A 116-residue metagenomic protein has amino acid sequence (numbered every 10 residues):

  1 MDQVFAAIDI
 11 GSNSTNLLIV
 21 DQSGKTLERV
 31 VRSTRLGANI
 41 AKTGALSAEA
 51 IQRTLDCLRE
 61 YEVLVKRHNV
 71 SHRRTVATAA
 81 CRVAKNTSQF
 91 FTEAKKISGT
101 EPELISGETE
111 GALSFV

Functional and structural regions predicted by a protein language model:
M1-I10, L18-V116: Nucleotide/phosphate-binding catalytic cleft detector across ATP-hydrolyzing and phosphate-transferring enzymes
